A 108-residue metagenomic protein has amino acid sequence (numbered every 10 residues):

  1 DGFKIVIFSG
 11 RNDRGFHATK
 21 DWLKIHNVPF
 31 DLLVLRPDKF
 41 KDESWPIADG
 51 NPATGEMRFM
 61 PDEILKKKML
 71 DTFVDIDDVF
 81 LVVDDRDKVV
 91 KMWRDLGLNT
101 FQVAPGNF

Functional and structural regions predicted by a protein language model:
D1, N27, K67-D78: Short, basic/hydrophobic alpha-helical segments
D1-K20, V34-P37: Substrate-recognition element of Asp-dependent hydrolases with the DxDx(T/V) motif
F3, V28, L98: Short phosphate-binding/catalytic loops that engage adenosine nucleotides
R11-G15, M60, V82, D87: Acidic, metal-coordinating catalytic cores used for nucleic-acid/nucleotide bond scission and strand-transfer chemistry
R14-A18, K41-E43, V89-M92: Short catalytic/ligand-binding loop motif for oxyanion handling, primarily in non-cytosolic enzymes, centered on
H17-P29: Catalytic toxin/effector domains delivered as secreted proteins or via bacterial secretion systems
N27-E63: A short, structured active-site edge motif that brings together acidic residues
L70, D78-F108: Acidic, Mg2+-coordinating phosphoryl-transfer loop and its flanking beta/alpha structural elements, shared across
